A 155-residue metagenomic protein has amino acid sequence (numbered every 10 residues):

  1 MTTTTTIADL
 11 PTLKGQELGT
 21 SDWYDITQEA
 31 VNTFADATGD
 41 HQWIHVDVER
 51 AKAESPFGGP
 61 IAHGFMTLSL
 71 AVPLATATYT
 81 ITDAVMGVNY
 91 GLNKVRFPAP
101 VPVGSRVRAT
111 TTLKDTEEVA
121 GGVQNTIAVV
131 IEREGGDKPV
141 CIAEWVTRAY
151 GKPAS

Functional and structural regions predicted by a protein language model:
M1-L13, P100-S155: HotDog/MaoC-like acyl-thioester-processing domains
T2-A62, G151: Catalytic strand-loop segment that frames the active site of acyl-thioester-processing enzymes
L13, G19, D83-V85, K138: A generic structural signal for short, non-catalytic loop/turn and secondary-structure boundary residues
T20-D22, A30, Q42, A84-N93 (+2 more regions): A generic structural signal for short beta-strands and their flanking turns/coil linkers
N32-A35, L68-V72: Predominant activation on well-ordered alpha-helical scaffold segments within soluble catalytic domains
S55-A62, S69-T110: Hydrophobic beta-strand-centered segment that forms part of the acyl-chain substrate-binding groove
